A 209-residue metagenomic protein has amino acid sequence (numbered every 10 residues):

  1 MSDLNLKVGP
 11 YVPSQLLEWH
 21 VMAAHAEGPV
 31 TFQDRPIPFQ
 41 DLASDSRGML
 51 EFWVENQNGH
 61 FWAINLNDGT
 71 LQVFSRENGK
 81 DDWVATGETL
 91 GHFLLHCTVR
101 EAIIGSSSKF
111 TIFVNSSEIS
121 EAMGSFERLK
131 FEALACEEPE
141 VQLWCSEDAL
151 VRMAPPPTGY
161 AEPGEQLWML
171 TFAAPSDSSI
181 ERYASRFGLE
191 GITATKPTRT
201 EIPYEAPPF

Functional and structural regions predicted by a protein language model:
M1-W83, T98-F113, S117-P139, D177-E181 (+1 more regions): A surface-exposed partner-binding patch
E88-G91: Ordered core of a single globular domain
P139-F209: Extended, charged low-complexity segments that frequently continue into or abut oligomerization scaffolds
